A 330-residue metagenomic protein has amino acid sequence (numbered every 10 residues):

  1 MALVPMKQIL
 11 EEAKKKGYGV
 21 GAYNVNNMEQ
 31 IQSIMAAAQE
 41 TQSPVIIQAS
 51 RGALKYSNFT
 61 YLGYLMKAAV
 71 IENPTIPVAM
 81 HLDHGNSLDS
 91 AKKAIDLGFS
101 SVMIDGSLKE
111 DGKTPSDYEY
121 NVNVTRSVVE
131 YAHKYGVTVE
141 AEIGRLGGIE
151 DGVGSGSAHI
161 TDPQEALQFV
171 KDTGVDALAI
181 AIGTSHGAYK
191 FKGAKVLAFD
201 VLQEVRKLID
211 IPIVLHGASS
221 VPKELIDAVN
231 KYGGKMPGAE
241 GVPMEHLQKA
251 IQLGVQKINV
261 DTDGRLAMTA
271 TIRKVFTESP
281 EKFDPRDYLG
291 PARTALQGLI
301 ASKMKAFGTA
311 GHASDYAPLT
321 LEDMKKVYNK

Functional and structural regions predicted by a protein language model:
V4-E12, M28-A53, F59-T75, H84-P212 (+7 more regions): Alpha/beta enzyme core
L10, K16-G21: Terminal accessory/targeting
Y18, S50, D111-K113, F283 (+1 more regions): Short coil/turn segments at secondary-structure junctions
V20-N27, G52-K55, L289: Short, N-terminal intrinsically disordered low-complexity segments that are rich in Pro/Gly and polar/charged residues
G21-N27, M80-G85, P212-L225, I258-V260: Histidine-centered catalytic micro-motifs
G144, A218, D263: An acidic- and aromatic-residue-enriched active-site/binding cleft used to recognize and process polar
K231, V242-K330: C-terminal alpha-helical cap/extension of soluble enzyme domains
